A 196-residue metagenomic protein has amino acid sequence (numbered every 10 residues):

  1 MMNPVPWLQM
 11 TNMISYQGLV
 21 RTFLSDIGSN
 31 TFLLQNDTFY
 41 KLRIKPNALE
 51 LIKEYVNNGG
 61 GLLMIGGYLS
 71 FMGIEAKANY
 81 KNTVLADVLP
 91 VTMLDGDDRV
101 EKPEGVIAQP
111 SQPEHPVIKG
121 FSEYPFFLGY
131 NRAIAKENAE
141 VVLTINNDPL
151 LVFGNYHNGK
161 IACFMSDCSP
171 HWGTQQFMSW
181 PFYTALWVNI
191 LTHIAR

Functional and structural regions predicted by a protein language model:
M1-R21: A short, well-structured beta->alpha microelement
M1-V5, L143-I145, M165-S166: Hydrophobic targeting/anchoring helices
M2-N3, D97, L150-V152, P170-T174: Short, solvent-exposed loop/turn elements at domain surfaces
V5, L49-V56, N82, A86 (+2 more regions): Extracytoplasmic/secreted envelope proteins and their assembly/folding machinery, especially bacterial periplasmic
V5-P6, N146-K160: Short, surface-exposed beta-strand/loop micro-motifs that present aromatic residues
Y16-E75, N155-F164: Short alpha-beta junction capping motif
M64-D148: An acidic, glycine-rich "communication" segment
K136, E140, Y156-K160, S166-R196: Extracellular ligand-binding/catalytic regions of CAZymes and related secreted enzymes and adhesion modules
